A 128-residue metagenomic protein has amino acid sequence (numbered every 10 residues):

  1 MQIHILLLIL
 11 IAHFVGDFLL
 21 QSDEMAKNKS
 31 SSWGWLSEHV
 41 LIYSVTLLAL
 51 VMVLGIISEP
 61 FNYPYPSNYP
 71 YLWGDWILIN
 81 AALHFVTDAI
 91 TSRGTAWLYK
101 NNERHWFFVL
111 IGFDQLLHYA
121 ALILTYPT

Functional and structural regions predicted by a protein language model:
M1-T128: Hydrophobic alpha-helical transmembrane segments
